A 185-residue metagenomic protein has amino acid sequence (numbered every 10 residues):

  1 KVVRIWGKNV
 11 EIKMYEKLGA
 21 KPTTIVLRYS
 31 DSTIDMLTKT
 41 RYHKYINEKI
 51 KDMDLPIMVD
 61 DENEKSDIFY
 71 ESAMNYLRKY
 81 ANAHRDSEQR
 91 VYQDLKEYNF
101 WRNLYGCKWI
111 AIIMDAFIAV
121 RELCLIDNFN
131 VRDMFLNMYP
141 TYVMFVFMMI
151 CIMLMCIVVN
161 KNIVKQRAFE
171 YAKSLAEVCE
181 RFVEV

Functional and structural regions predicted by a protein language model:
K1-E11: Transmembrane alpha-helices and immediately adjacent membrane-cytoplasm interface residues in multi-pass integral
V2-V3, K108, A116, I150: Hydrophobic, lipid-facing residues on alpha-helical transmembrane segments of integral membrane proteins
E11-R90: Charge-rich cytosolic interhelical loops and cytosolic tails of multi-pass membrane proteins
P56-M138: Membrane-proximal, non-transmembrane alpha-helical segments
N137-M138, M153-V185: Cytosolic/matrix-facing juxtamembrane and C-terminal tails of multi-pass cellular membrane proteins
M144-C156: Short acidic, glycine/tyrosine-flanked loop/strand segments centered on an H-E-D-like triad
